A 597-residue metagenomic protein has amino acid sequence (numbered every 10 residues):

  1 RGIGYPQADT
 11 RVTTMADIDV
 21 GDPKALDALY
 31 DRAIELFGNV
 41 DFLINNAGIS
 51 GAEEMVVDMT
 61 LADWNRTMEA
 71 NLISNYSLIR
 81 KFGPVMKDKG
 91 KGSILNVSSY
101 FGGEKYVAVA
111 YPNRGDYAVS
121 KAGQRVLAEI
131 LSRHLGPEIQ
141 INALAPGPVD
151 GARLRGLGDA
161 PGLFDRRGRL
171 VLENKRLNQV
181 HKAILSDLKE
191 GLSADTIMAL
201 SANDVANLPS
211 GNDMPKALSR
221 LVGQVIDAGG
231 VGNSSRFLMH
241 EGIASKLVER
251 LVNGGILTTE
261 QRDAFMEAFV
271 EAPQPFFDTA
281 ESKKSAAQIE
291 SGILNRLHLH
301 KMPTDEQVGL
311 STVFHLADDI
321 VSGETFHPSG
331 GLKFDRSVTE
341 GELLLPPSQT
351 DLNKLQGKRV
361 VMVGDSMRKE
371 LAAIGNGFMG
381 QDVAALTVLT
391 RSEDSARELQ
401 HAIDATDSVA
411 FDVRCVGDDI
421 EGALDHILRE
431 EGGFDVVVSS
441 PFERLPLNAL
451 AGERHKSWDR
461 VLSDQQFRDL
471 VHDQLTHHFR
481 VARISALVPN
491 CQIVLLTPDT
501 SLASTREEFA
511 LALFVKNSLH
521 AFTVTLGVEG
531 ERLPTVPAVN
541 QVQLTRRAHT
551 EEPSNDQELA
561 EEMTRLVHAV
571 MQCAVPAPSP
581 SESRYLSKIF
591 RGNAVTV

Functional and structural regions predicted by a protein language model:
R1, T350-A385: Canonical Rossmann dinucleotide-binding motif of NAD(H)/NADP(H)-dependent dehydrogenases/reductases, specifically
N46-A52, V438-R454: Conserved NAD(P)H cofactor-binding loop of Rossmann-fold oxidoreductase domains
E54-V56, D63-N65, I293, N448-L470: Substrate-binding pocket helix/loop in short-chain dehydrogenase/reductase
I79, D116, S120-G123, A128 (+2 more regions): Active-site helix of classical SDR
P84, E129, R133-P137, V524 (+1 more regions): Alpha-helical segment proximal to the catalytic Tyr-Lys
S99, P498: Residue(s) in the substrate-gating loop at a strand-loop-helix junction that position the organic substrate next
S186, L192-D213, A217-G230, S234-L238 (+3 more regions): C-terminal substrate-recognition "lid" of short-chain dehydrogenase/reductases
